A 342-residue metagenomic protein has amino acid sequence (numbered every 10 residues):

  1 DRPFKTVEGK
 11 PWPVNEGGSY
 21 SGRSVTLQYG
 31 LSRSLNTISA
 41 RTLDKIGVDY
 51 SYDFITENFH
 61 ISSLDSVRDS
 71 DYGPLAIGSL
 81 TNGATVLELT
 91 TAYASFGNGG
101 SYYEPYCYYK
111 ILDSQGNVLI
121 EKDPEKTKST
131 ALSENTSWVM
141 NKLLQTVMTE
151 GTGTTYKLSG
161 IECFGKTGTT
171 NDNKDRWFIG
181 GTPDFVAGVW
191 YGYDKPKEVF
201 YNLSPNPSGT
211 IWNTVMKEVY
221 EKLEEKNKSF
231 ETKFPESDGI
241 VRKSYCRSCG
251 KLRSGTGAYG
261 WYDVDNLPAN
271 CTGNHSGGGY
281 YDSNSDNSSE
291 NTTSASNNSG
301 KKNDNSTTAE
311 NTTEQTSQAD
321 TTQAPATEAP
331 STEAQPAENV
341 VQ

Functional and structural regions predicted by a protein language model:
D1-R23, Y103-L119: Short, glycine/proline-biased beta-turn/loop segments that scaffold the active-site neighborhood
V7-E16, G47-L89: Mid-domain, small-residue-enriched loop/turn segments at the edges of structured enzyme/sensor domains
K10-R41, D53: Extended low-complexity intrinsically disordered regions
S21, D71, N206: Exposed loop/turn and edge beta-strand positions of beta-sandwich/beta-sheet ligand-binding modules
Y29-R33, N82-H275, G279-D282: A penicillin-recognizing enzyme superfamily signal
N36-E57, T167: A small/polar active-site loop signature that marks catalytic segments
T272-Q342: Ser/Thr/Gly/Pro-rich low-complexity, disordered linker/stalk segments of secreted and cell-surface proteins
